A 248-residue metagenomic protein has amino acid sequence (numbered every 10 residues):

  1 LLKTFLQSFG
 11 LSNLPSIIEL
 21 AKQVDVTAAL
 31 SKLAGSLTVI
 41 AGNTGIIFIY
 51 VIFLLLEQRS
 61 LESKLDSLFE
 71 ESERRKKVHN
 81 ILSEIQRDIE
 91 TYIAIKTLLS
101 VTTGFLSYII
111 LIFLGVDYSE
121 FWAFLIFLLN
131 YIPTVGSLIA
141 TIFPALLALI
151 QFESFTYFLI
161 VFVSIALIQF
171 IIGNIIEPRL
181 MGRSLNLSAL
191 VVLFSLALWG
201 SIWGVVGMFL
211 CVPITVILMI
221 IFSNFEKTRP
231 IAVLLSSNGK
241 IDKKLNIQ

Functional and structural regions predicted by a protein language model:
L1-S63: Membrane-helix interface and discontinuous TM-entry motifs in multi-pass inner-membrane proteins
L2, S107, L125, P178 (+1 more regions): Generic structural marker for isolated residues within well-ordered, non-membrane alpha-helices of soluble domains
F5-F9, V78-T91, K240-Q248: Cytosolic juxtamembrane regulatory segments of multi-pass membrane proteins
Q7, L11, I46-Y50, A94 (+4 more regions): Alpha-helical transmembrane segments and their lipid-water interface positions in multi-pass membrane proteins
F9, L114, R183-L185: Residues at alpha-helix termini
L37-L147, Q151, F155-V161: Alpha-helical transmembrane segments and their immediate interhelical loop/hinge regions in multi-pass membrane
F158-Q248: Hydrophobic alpha-helical transmembrane segments of membrane transport and translocation systems, primarily multi-pass
